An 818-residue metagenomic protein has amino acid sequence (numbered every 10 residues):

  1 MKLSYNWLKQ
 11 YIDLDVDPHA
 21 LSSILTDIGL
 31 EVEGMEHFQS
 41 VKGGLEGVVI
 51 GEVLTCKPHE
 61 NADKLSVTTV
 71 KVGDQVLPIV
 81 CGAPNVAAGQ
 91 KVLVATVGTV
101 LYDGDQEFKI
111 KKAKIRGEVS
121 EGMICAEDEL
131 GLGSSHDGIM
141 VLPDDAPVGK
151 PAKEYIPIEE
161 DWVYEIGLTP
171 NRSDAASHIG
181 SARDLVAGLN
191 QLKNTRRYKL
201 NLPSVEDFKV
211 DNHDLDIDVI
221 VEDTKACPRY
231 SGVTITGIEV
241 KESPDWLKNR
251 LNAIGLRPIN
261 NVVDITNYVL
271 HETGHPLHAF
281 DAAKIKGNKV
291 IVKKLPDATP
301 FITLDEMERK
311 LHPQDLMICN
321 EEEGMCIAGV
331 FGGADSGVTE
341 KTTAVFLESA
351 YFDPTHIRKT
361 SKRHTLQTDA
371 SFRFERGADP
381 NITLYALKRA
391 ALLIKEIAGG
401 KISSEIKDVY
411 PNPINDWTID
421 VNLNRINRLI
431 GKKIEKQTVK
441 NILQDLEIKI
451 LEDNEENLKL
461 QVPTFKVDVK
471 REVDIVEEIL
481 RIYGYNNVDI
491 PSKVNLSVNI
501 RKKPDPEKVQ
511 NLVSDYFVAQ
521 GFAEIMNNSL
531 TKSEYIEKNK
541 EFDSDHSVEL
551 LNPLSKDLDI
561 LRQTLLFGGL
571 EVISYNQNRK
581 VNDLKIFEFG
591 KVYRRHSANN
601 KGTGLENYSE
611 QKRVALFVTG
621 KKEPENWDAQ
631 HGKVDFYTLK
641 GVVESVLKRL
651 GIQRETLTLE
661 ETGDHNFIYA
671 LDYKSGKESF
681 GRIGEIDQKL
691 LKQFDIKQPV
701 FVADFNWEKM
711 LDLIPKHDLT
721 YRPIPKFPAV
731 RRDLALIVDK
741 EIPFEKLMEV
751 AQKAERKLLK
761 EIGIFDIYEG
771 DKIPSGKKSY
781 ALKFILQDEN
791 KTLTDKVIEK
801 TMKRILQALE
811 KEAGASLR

Functional and structural regions predicted by a protein language model:
M1-K209, F346, D369, G377-P380 (+2 more regions): Phosphate-backbone binding interfaces of nucleic-acid-interacting proteins
K2, Q444-L451, N527, N599 (+3 more regions): A carboxyl-terminal module marker
K2-W7, E160-T169, P228-T236, D369-R376 (+8 more regions): Short, hydrophobic beta-strand segments
Y5, S23, I28, S40 (+2 more regions): Glycine/proline-enriched, intrinsically flexible loops and inter-domain linkers
V49-V80, A253, N260, T266-D335: Conserved mixed alpha/beta core segments that line enzyme active sites in large multi-domain catalysts
R116-E129, G138-V141, A152-E154, I158-W162 (+3 more regions): Mobile "lid/hinge" segments at catalytic clefts and subdomain interfaces of large enzymes
L189-V221, A398-I426: Terminal amphipathic helices with adjacent charged low-complexity linkers/tails
I419-L423, N427-L584, R732, I785-N790 (+1 more regions): Extended, well-folded interaction surfaces typified by the phenylalanyl-tRNA synthetase beta subunit core
